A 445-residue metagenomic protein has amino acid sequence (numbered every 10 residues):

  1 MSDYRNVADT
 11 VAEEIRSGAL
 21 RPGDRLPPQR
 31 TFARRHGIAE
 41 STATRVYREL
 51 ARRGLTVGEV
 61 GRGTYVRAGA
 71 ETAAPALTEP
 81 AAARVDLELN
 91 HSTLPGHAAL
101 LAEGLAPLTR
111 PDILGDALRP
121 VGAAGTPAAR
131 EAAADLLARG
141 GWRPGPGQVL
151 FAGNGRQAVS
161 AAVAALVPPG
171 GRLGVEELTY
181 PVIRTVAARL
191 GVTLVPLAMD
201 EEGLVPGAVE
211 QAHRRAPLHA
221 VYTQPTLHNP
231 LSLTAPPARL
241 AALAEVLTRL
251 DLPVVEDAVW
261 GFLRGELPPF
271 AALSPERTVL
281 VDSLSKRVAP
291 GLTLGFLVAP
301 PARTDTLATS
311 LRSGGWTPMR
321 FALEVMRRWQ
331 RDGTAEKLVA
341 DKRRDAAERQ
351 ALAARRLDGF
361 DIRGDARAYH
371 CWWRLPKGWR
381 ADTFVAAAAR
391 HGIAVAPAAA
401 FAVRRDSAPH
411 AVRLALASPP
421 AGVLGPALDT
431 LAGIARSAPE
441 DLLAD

Functional and structural regions predicted by a protein language model:
M1-T109, L118, E131, R312-P318 (+10 more regions): N-terminal basic, amphipathic alpha-helical segments
T56, R172, T193, P253 (+1 more regions): Residue-level detector of anion-binding/catalytic polar loops
V57-G58, P144, V395-A396: Short beta-strand "wing" residues that participate in macromolecule-binding interfaces
G61, G145-P146, G364-H370: Short Gly/Ser/Thr- and Asp/Glu-enriched loop/turn motifs at secondary-structure junctions
D116-L250, G261-V279, S437-P439, L443: Conserved core of the PLP fold type I
L280-G364: PLP-dependent aminotransferase class I/II
